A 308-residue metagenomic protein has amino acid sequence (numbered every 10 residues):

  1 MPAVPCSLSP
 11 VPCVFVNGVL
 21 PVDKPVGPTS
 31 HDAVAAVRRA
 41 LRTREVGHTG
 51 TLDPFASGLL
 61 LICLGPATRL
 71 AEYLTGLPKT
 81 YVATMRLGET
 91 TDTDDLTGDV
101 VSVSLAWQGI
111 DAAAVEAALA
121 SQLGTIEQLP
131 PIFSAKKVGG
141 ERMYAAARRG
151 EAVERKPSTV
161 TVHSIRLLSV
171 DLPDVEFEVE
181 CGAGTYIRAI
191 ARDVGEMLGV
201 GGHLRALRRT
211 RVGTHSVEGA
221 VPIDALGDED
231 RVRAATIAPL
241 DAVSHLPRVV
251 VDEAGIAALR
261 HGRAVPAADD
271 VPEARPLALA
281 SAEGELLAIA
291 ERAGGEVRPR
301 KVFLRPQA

Functional and structural regions predicted by a protein language model:
P2, V11-A183, I187-G219: Catalytic cores of RNA-modifying enzymes
P2-P25, H31-H48, L52, A56 (+3 more regions): Accessory RNA 3′-end/elbow-binding domains used by RNA modification enzymes
